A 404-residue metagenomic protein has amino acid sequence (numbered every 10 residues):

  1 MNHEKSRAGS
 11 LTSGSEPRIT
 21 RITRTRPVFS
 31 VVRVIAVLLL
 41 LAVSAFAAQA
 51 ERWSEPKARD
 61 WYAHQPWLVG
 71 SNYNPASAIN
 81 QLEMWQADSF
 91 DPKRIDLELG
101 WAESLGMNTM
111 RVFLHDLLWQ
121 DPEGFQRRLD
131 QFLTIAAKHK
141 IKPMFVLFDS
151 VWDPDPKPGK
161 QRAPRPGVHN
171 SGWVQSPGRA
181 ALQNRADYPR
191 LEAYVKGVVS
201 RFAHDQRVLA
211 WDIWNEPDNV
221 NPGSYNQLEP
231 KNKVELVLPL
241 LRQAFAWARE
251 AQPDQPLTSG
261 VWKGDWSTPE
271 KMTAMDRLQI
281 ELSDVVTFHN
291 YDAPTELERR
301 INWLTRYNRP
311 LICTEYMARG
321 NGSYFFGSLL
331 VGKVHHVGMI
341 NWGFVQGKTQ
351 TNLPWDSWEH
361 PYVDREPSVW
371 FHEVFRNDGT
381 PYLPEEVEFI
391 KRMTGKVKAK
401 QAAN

Functional and structural regions predicted by a protein language model:
M1-Q49, A403: Intrinsic disorder/low-complexity segments
A50-S283, H289, P294-E296, Y307 (+6 more regions): Active-site mouth of glycoside hydrolases
R300: Conserved catalytic-core segment of NTP-binding enzymes
L304: Active/binding-pocket-proximal capping segment
N341-G343: Replace "adjacent to P-loop NTPase cores in ATP/GTP-dependent enzymes" with "adjacent to NTP-binding cores
V345-N352, D356, F371: C-terminal alpha-helical cap/extension of soluble enzyme domains
E373-N404: Carbohydrate-binding surfaces of carbohydrate-active enzymes
